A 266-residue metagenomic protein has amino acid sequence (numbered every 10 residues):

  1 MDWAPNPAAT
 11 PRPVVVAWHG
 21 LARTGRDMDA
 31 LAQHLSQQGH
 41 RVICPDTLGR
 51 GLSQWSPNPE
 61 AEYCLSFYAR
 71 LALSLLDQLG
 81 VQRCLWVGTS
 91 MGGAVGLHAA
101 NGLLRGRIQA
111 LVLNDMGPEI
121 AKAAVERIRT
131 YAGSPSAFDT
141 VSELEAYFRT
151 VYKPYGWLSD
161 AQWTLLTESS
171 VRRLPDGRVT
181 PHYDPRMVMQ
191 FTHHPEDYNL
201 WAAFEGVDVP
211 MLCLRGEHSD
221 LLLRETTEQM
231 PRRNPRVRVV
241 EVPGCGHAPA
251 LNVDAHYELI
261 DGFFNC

Functional and structural regions predicted by a protein language model:
M1-V16, Q37-H40, V81-Q82, A255 (+1 more regions): Alpha/beta-hydrolase fold catalytic core
P5-Q54: Conserved HGGG/HGGXW glycine-rich cap/lid loop of the alpha/beta-hydrolase fold
I43-V87, G102, L259: Active-site loop/oxyanion-hole signature of alpha/beta-hydrolase fold enzymes
Q82-K122: Conserved hydrolase catalytic core segment
D139-H194: Conserved alpha/beta-hydrolase catalytic His-Asp/Glu region
R172-R232, E241: Conserved serine/cysteine hydrolase catalytic core
R233-H247: Catalytic histidine neighborhood in serine/cysteine hydrolases with alpha/beta-hydrolase-type architecture
C245-A255: Catalytic histidine-centered segment of alpha/beta-hydrolase-like enzymes
